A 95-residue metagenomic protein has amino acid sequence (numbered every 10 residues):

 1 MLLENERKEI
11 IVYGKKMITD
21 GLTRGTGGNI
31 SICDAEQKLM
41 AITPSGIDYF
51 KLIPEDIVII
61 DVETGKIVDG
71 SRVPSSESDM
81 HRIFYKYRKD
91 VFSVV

Functional and structural regions predicted by a protein language model:
E4-V91: An anion-binding catalytic pocket shared by soluble metabolic enzymes
V94: Active-site-proximal polar cores
